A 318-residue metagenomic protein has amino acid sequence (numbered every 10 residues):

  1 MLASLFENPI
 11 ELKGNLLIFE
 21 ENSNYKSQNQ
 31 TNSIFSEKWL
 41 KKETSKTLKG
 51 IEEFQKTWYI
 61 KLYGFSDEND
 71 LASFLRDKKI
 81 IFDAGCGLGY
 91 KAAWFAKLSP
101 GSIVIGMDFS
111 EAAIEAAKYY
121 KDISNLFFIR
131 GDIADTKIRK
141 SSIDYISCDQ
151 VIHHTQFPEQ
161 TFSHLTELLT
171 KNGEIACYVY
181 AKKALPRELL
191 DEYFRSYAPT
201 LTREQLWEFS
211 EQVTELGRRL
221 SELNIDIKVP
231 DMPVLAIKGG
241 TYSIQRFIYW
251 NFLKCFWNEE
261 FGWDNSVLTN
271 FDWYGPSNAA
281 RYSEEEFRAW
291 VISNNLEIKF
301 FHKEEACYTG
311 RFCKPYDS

Functional and structural regions predicted by a protein language model:
M1-S141, N278-A280, E286, H302-S318: Conserved N-terminal segment of class I S-adenosyl-L-methionine
A93, T155-Q160: Short N-terminal helix/helix-N-cap motif within the alpha/beta-hydrolase-1
S147: A conserved beta-strand element that flanks and buttresses the S-adenosyl-L-methionine
V151: Hydrophobic adenine-recognition pocket in adenosine-nucleotide-binding enzymes
E159-K171: A short glycine-rich, Lys/Arg-flanked "PGG" loop and its adjoining helix->strand segment in the class I
E174-E222, S243-Q245: Conserved class I S-adenosyl-L-methionine
I227-L268, P276: Glycine-rich phosphate/pyrophosphate-binding loop and adjacent beta-alpha nucleotide/cofactor-binding cores
L253-S318: C-terminal lobe and adjacent flexible extensions of AdoMet/dcAdoMet transferase-like proteins
